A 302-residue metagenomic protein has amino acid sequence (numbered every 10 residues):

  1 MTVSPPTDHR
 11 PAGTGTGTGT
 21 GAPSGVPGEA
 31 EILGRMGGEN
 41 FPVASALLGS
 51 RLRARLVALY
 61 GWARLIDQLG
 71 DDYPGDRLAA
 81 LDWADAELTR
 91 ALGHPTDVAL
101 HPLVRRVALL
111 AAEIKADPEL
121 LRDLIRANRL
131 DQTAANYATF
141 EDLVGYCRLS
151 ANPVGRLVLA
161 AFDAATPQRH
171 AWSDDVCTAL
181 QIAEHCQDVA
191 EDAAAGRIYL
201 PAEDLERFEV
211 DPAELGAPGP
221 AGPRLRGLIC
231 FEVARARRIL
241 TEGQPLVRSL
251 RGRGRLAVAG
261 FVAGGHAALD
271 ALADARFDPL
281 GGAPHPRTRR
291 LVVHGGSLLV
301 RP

Functional and structural regions predicted by a protein language model:
M1-G15, G19-Q181, C186-P302: Catalytic cores of Mg2+-dependent Asp-rich isoprenoid enzymes
